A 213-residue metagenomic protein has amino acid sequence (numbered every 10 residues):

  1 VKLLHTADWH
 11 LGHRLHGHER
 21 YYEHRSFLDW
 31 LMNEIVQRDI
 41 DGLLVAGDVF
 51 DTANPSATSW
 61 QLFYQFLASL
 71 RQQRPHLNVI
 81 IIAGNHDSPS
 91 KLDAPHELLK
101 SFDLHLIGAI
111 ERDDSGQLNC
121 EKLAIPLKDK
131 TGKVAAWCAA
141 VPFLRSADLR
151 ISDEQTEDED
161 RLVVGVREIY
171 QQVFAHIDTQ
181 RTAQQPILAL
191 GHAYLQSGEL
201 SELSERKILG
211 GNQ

Functional and structural regions predicted by a protein language model:
V1-V45, F50-Q213: Extended recognition/assembly regions associated with phosphoester-bond processing machinery
